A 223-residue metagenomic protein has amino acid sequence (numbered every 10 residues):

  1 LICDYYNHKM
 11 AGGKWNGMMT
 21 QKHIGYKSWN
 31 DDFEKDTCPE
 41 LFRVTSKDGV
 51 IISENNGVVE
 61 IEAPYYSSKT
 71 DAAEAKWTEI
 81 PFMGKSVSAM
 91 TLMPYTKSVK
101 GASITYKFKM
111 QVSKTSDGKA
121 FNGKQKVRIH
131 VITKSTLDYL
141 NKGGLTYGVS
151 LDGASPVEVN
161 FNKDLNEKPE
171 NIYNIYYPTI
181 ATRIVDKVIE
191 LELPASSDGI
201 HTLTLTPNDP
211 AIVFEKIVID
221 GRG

Functional and structural regions predicted by a protein language model:
I2-K9: Active-site-adjacent structural elements in enzyme catalytic domains
M10-G223: Extracytoplasmic
